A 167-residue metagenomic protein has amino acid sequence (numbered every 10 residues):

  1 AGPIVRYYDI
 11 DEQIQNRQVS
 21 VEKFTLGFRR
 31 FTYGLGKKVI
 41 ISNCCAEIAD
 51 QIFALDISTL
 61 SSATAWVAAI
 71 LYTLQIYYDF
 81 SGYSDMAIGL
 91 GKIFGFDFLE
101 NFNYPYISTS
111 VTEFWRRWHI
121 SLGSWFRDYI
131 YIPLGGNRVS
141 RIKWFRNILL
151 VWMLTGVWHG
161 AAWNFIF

Functional and structural regions predicted by a protein language model:
A1-F167: Membrane-embedded transmembrane alpha-helical bundles that form the catalytic cores of multi-pass lipid-modifying
